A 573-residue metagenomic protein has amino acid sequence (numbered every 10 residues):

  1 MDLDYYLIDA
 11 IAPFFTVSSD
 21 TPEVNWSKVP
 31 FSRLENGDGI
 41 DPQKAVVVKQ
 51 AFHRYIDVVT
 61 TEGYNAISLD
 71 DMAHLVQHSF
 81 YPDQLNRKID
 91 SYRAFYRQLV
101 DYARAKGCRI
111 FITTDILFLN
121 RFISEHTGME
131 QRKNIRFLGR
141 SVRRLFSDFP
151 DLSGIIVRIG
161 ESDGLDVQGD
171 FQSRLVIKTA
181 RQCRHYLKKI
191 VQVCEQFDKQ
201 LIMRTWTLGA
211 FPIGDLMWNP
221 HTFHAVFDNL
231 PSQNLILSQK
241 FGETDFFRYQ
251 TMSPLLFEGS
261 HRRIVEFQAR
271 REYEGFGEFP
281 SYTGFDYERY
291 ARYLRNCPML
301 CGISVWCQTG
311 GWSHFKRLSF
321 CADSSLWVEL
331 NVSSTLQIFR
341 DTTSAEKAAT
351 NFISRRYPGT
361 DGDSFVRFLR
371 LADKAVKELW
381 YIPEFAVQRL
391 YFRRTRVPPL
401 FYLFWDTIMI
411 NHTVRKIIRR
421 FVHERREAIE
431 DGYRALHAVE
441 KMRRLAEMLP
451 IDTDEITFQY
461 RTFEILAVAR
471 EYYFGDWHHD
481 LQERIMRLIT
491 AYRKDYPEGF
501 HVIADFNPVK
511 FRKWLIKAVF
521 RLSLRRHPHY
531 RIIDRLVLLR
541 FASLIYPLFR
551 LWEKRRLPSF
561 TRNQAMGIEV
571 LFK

Functional and structural regions predicted by a protein language model:
M1-A10, F15-V17, V48, S147 (+1 more regions): Substrate-binding groove of N-acetylhexosamine-processing glycoside hydrolases
M1-G160, E195, A291: Feature activates predominantly on carbohydrate-active enzymes
I40, Q84, D101, M129-R143 (+5 more regions): Alpha-helix capping and helix-coil boundary motifs
H74, I116-L119, E161-G164, T207-F211 (+1 more regions): Short, internal active-site loops enriched in acidic
Q77, L165, F247: Glycine/Thr-rich phosphate-binding loops of Rossmann-like dinucleotide-binding domains
R121-I123, L165-V167, I213, F276-E278: A generic structural signal for short coil/turn motifs at secondary-structure boundaries
E125-Q131, E161-F197: Active-site cleft segment of glycoside hydrolase catalytic domains centered on the general acid/base Glu
